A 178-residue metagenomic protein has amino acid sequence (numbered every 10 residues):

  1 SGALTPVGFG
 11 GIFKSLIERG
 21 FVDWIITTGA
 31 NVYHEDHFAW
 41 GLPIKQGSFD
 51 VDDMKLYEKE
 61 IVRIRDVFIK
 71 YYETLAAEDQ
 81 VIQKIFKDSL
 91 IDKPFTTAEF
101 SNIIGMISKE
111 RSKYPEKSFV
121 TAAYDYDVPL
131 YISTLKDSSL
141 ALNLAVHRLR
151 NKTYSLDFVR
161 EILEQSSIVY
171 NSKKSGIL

Functional and structural regions predicted by a protein language model:
S1-A3: Short acidic, glycine-rich surface-loop motifs adjacent to enzyme active sites
P6-L178: Conserved catalytic alpha/beta core of Sir2/sirtuin-type deacylases, generalized to analogous enzyme cores that bind
